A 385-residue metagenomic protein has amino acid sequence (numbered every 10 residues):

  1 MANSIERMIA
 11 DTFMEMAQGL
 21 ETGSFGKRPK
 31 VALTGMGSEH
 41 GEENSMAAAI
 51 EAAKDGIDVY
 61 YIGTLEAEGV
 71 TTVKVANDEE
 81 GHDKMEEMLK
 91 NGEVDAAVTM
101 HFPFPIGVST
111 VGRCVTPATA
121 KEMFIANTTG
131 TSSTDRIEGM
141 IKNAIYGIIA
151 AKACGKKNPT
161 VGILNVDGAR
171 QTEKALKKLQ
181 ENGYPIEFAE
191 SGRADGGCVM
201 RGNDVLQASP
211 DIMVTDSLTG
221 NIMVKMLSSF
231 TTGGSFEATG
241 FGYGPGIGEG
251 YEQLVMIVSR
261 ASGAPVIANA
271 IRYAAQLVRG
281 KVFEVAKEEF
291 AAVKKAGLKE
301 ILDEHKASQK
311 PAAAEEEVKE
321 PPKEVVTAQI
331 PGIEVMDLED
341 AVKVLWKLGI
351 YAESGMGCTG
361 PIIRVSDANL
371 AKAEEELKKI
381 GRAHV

Functional and structural regions predicted by a protein language model:
A2-L65: N-terminal phosphate-binding or glycine-rich loops at protein starts, especially the Walker A/P-loop of NTPases
F25-G26, G155-V161, P185-A194, G246 (+3 more regions): Flexible, glycine/charged-enriched surface loops at secondary-structure junctions
G41-E43, G56, Y60, T134-G192 (+1 more regions): Glycine-rich phosphate/diphosphate-binding loop of Rossmann-like nucleotide-binding domains
V70-I125: N-terminal glycine-rich phosphate/adenylate-binding segment common to multiple enzyme folds
T71, E79-D83, T172-T232, E324: Active-site rim loops that border cofactor/substrate pockets in soluble metabolic enzymes
G107-G139, P185-A194, G234-I247: Short, acidic/small-residue loops that bind anionic groups at enzyme active sites
P117-N127, A208-K299: Glycine-rich phosphate/nucleotide-binding loop
A328-D337: Short, surface-exposed ligand-recognition loops at beta-strand->loop->(often short) alpha-helix junctions that present
